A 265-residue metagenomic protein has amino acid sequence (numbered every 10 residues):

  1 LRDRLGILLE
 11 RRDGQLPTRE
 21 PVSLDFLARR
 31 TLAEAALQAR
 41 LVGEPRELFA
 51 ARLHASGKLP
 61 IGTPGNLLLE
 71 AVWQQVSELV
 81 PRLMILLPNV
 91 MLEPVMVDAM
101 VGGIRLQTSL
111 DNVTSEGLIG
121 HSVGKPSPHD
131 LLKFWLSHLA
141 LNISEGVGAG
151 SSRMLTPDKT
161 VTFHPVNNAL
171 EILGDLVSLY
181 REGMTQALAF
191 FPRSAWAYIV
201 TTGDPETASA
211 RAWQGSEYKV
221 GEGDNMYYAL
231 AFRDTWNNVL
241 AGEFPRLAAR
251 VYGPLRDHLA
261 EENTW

Functional and structural regions predicted by a protein language model:
L1-W265: Structural signature of nuclease core domains in nucleic-acid processing machines
